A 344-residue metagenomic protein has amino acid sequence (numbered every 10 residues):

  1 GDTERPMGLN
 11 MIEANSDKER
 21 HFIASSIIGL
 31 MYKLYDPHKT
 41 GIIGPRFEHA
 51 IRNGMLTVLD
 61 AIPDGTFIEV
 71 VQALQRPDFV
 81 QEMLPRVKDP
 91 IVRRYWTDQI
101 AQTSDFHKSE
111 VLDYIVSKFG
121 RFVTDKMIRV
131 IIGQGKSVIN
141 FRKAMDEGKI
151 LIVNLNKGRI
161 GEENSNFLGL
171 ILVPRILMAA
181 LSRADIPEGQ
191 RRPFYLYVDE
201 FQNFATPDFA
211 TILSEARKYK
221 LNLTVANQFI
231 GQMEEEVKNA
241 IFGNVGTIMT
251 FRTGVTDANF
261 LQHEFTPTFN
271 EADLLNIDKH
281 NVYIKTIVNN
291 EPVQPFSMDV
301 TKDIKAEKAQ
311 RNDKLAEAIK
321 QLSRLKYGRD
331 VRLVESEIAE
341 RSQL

Functional and structural regions predicted by a protein language model:
G1, N156, Q228, F251-T253: Active-site-proximal beta-strand/loop segments in catalytic clefts of secreted hydrolases
G1-L221, V237, L274-D278, V282-P292 (+1 more regions): P-loop NTPase motor domains
I42-R46, T211-S214, G231-L344: P-loop NTPase motor core of the ASCE superfamily
L221, A226-Q232: Conserved H-loop
